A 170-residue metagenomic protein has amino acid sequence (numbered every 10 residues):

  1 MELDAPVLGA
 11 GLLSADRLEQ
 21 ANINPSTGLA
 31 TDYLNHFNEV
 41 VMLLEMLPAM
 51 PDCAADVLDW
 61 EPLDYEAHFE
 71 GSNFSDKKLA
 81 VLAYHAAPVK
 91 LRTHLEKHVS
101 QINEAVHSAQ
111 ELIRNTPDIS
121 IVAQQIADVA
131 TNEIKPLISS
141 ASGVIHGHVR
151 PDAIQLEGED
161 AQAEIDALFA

Functional and structural regions predicted by a protein language model:
M1-G9: Short, low-complexity N-terminal regulatory "tails/caps" that precede and couple sensory modules
L3, Q155-A170: Short acidic DE-rich linear segments
G9-Q162: Signal-transmission coiled-coils
